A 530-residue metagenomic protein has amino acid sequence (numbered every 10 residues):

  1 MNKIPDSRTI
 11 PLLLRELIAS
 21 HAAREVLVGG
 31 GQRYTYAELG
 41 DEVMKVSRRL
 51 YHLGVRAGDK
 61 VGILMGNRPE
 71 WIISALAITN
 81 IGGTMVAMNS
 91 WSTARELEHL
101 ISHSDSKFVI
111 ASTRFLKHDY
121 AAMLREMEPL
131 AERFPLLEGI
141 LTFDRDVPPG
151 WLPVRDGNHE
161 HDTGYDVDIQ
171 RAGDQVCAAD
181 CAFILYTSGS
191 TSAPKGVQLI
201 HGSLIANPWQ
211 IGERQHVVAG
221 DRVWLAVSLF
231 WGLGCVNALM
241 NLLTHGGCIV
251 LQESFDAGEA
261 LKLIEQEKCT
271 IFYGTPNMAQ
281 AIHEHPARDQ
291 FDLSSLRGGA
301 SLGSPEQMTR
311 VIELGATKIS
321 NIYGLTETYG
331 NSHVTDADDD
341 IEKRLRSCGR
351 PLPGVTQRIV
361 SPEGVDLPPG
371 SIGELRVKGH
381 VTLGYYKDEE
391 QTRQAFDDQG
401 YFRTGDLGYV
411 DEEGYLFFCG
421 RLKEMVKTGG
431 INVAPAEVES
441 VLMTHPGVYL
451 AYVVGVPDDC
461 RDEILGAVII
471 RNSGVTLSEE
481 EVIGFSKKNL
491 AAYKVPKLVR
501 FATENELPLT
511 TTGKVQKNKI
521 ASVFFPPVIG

Functional and structural regions predicted by a protein language model:
N2-D6, I10, A23-R68, I72-L76 (+4 more regions): Conserved AMP-binding/adenylate-forming core of the ANL superfamily
S7, A22, T142, L152 (+4 more regions): Conserved pre-ATP/AMP-binding loop-to-beta segment of ANL
T35-A37, G173-Q175, A182-A206: Conserved AMP-binding A3 loop
H52-L53, I81-D156, S473: Structural core segment of the AMP-binding/adenylate-forming
G82, I205-L225, F230-I271, A281-H285: Conserved AMP-binding/adenylation subdomain of ANL enzymes
S92-S102, V109-A111, F272, R376-G379 (+6 more regions): AMP-binding/adenylate-forming catalytic core of the ANL superfamily
H159-E160, Q266-G274, H283-R344, T356 (+1 more regions): Gly/Ser/Thr-rich phosphate-binding loop
R350-G354, V365-A395, V433: Conserved ATP/PPi-binding loop(s) of AMP-dependent carboxylate-activating enzymes
